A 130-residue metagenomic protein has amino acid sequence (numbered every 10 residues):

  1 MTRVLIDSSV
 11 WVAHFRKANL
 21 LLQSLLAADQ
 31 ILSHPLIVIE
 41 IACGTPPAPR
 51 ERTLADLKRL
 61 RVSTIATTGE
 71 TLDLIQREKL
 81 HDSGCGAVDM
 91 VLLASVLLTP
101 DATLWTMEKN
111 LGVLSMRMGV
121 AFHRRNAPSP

Functional and structural regions predicted by a protein language model:
M1-L36, A42-L54, R61, A121 (+1 more regions): Short, well-structured N-terminal submotif of metal-dependent ribonuclease cores
W11-V12, V38-I39, P47, T68 (+2 more regions): Alpha-helix N-cap/helix-start and coil->helix boundary motif
L20, V62-N126: Active-site neighborhoods of divalent-metal-dependent phosphate/nucleic-acid chemistry enzymes
L25-A27, D56, L98, M116: Short, structurally constrained coil/turn elements that cap an alpha-helix or connect an alpha-helix to the following
